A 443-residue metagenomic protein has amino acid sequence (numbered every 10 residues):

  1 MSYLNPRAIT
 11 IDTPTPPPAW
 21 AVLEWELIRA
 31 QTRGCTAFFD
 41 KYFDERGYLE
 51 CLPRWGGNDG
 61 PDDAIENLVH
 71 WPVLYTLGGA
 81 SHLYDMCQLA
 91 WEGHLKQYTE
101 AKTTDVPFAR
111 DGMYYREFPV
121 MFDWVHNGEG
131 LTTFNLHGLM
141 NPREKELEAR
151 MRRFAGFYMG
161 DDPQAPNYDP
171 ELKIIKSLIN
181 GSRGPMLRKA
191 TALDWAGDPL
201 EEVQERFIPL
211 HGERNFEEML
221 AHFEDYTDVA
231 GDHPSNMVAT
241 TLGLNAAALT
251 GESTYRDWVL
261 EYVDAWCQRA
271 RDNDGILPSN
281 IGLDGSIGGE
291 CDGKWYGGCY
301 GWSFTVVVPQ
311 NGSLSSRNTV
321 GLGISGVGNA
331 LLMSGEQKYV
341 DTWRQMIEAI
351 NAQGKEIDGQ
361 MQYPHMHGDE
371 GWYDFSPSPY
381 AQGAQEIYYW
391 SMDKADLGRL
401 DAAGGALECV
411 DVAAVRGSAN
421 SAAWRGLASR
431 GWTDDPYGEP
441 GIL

Functional and structural regions predicted by a protein language model:
M1-L443: Glycan-recognition and catalytic cores of secretory/periplasmic carbohydrate-active enzymes
